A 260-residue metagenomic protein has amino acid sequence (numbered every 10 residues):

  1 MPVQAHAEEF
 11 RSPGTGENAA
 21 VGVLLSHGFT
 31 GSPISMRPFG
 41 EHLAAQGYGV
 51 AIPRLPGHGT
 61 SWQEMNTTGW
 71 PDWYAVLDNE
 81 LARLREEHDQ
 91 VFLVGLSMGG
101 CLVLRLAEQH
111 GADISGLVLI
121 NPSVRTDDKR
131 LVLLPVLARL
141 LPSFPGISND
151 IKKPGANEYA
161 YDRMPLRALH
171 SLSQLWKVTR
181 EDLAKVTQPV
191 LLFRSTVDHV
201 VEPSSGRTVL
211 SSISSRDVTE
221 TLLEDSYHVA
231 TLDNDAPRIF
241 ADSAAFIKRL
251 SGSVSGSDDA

Functional and structural regions predicted by a protein language model:
F39, Q188, E202-S211: Short alpha-helix in the alpha/beta-hydrolase fold that links the catalytic acid
L43-W62: Conserved alpha/beta-hydrolase
S61-E87, F92: Catalytic nucleophile-loop/oxyanion-hole region of alpha/beta-hydrolase and closely related hydrolase-like folds
G95-G99, V103: Gly/Ala-rich beta-loop-alpha elbow adjacent to hydrolase catalytic centers
V118-D127: Active-site nucleophile loop of the alpha/beta-hydrolase fold
V186, L192-R194, D198: Short beta-strand/loop motif that positions the catalytic acidic residue of the alpha/beta-hydrolase fold
R207, S211-V229: Catalytic histidine neighborhood in serine/cysteine hydrolases with alpha/beta-hydrolase-type architecture
D225-A260: Catalytic active-site module of serine/aspartate enzymes centered on a nucleophile-bearing elbow/loop
